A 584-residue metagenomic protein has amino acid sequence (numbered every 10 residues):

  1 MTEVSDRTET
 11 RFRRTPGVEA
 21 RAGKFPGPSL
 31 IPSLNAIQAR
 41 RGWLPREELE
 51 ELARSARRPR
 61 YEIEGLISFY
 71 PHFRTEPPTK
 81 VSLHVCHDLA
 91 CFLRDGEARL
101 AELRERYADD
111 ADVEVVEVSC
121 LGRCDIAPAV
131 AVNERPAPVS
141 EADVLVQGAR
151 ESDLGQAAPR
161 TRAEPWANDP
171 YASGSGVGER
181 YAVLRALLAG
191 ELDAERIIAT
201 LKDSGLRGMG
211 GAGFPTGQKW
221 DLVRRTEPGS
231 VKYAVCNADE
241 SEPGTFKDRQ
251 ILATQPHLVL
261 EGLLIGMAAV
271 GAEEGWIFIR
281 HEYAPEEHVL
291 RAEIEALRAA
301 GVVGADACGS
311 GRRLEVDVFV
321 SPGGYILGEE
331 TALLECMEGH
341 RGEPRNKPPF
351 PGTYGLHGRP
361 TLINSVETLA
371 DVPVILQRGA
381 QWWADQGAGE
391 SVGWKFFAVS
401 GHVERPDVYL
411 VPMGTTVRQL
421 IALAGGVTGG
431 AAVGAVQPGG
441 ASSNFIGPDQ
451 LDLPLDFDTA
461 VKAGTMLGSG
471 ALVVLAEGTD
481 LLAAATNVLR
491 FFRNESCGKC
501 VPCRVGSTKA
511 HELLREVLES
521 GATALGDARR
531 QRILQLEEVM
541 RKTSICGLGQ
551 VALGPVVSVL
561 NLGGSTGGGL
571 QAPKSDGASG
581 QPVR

Functional and structural regions predicted by a protein language model:
M1-R584: Feature of Fe-S/electron-transfer and energy-metabolism proteins that preferentially highlights extended coupling
